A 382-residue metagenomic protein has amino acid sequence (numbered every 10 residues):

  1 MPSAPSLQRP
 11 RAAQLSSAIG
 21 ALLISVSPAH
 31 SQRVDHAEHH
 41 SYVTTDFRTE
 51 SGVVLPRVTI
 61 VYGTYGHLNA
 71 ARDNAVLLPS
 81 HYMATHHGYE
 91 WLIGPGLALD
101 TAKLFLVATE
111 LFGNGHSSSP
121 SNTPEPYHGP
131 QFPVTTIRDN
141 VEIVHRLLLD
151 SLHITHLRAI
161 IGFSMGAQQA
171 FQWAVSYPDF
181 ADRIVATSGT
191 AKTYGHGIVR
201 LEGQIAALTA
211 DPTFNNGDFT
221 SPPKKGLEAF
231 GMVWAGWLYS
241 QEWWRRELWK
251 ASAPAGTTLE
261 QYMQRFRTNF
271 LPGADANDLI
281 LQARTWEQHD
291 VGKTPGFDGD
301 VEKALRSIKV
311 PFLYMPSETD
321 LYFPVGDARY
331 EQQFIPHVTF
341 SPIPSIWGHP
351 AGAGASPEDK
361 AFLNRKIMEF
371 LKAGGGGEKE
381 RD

Functional and structural regions predicted by a protein language model:
Q32-L78, H86, E378-D382: Catalytic-loop region of hydrolases
G63-P126: N-terminal cap/lid subdomain of alpha/beta-hydrolase-fold enzymes
R138-R158: Conserved acidic catalytic loop of the alpha/beta-hydrolase fold
R158-A159, S164-G195: Conserved hydrolase catalytic core segment
F180-A181, A186-N269: Alpha/beta-hydrolase-fold enzymes
I308, Y314-P316: Short beta-strand/loop motif that positions the catalytic acidic residue of the alpha/beta-hydrolase fold
L321-D327: Conserved alpha/beta-hydrolase "acid-adjacent" motif
V338-D382: Catalytic active-site module of serine/aspartate enzymes centered on a nucleophile-bearing elbow/loop
